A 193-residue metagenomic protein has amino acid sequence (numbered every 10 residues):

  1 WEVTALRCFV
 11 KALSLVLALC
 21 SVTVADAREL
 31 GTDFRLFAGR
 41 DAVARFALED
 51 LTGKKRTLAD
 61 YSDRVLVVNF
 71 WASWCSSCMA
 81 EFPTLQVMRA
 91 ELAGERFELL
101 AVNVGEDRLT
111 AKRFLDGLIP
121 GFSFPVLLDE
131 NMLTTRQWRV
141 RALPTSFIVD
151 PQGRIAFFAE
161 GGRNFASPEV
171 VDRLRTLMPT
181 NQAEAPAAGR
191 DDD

Functional and structural regions predicted by a protein language model:
V3-L13: Bacterial N-terminal signal peptides that target proteins for export
K11-S21: Bacterial N-terminal signal peptides
T23-R45, R113, E184-D193: N-proximal helix/coil linker or "cap" segments that precede and/or mark the start of modular domains
A38-R40, R45-L66: A short beta-strand-turn-helix
R64-L66, F70-W74, A142: Short pre-active-site segment immediately N-terminal to redox-active cysteine/selenocysteine motifs in thiol-based
F70-V87: Conserved redox-active cysteine motifs that mediate thiol-disulfide chemistry, especially di-cysteine Cys-X(1-2)-Cys
L100, F114-Q152: Short, internal strand/loop/helix patches that form the active-site neighborhood or redox-interaction surface
I148-D193: Thiol-/selenol-based redox modules, centered on thioredoxin-like and closely related oxidoreductase domains
